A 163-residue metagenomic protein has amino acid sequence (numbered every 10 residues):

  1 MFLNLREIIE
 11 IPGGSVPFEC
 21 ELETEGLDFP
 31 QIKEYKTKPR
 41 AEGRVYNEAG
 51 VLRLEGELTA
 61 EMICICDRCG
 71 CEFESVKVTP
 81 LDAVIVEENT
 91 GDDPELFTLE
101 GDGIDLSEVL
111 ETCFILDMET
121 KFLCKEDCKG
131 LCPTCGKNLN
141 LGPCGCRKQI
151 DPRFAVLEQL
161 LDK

Functional and structural regions predicted by a protein language model:
M1-K163: Structured interface patches
